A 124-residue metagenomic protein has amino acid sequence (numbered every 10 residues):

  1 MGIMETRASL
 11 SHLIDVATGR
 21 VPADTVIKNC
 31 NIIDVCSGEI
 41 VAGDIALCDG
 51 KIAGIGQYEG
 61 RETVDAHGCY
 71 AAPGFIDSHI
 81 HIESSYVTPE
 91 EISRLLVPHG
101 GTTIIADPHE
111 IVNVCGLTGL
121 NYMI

Functional and structural regions predicted by a protein language model:
M1-I3: Eukaryotic acidic, serine/proline-rich intrinsically disordered low-complexity regions that function as flexible
E5-P73: Histidine-rich, glycine-flanked metal-binding segment
A66-M123: Metal-associated gating/positioning segment near the N- to mid-region
